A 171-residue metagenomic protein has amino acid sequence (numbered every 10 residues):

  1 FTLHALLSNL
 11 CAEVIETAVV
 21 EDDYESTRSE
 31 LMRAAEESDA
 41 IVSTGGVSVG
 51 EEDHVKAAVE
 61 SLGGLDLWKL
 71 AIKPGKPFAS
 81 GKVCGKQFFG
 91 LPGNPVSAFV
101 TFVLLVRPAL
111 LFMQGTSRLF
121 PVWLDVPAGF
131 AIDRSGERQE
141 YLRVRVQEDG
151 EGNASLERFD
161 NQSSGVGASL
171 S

Functional and structural regions predicted by a protein language model:
F1-S43: Phosphate-binding glycine-rich loops and their immediate beta-loop-alpha structural context
V20, S48, I72: Residue-level "edge-of-site" marker
Y24-E25, V49, F99: Loop/helix-junction capping segments adjacent to catalytic residues or to phosphate/diphosphate-binding pockets
T27-S29, D53-K56, K82: Short acidic, glycine/serine/threonine-rich loops at helix termini
D39-S48, G63: Catalytic-core segments of thiol-dependent peptidases
G46-E52, G93: Short glycine-rich anion-binding loops that position phosphate/pyrophosphate groups of nucleotides and phosphorylated
G50-L62: Short Gly/Thr/Asp-enriched flexible loops that form oxyanion-binding sites at enzyme active sites
E60-S171: Flexible glycine/proline-rich
